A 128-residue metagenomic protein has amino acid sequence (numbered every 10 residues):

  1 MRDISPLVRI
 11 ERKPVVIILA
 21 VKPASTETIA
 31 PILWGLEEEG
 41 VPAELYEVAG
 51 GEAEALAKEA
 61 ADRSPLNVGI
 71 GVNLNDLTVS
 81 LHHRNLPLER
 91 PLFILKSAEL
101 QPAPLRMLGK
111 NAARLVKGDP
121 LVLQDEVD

Functional and structural regions predicted by a protein language model:
M1-S80, L95, R106-M107, A113: Metallocofactor- and cofactor-centric catalytic cores in central/energy metabolism, strongly enriched
R2, L86-D128: Ser/Thr/Gly-rich flexible loops in soluble cytosolic domains mediating phosphotransfer, phosphorylation
H83: Active-site phosphate-binding/coordination module
